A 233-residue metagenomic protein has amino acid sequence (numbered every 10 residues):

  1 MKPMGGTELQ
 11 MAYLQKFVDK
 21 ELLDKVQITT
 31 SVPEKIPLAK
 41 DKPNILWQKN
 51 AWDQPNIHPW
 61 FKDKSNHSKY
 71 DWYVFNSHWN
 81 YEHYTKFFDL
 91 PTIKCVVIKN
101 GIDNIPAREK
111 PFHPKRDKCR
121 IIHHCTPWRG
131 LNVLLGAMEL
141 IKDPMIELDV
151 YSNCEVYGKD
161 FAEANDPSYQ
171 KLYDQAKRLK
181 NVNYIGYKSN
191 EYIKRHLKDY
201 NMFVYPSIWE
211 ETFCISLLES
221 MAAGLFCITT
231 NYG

Functional and structural regions predicted by a protein language model:
Q27-N56, H67, D71-F75, V96-K99: Active-site proximal beta-strand in glycosyltransferases
D71-T85, L90-R108: Donor nucleotide-sugar binding/catalytic pocket of nucleotide-sugar-dependent glycosyltransferases
H113-G130, L135-E139, D149: Conserved donor-binding/catalytic core segment of Leloir-type glycosyltransferases
A162-E191: Nucleotide-activated donor-binding/catalytic signature segment of Leloir-type glycosyltransferases, i.e., the conserved
K194, L217-A222: Short alpha-helical segment that forms part of, or immediately flanks, the ligand-binding pocket in carbohydrate-active
R195-Y200: Short alpha-helical donor nucleotide-sugar binding micro-motif in glycosyltransferases
F226-T229: Short hydrophobic beta-strand element within catalytic cores of glycosyltransferases and related nucleotide-activated
